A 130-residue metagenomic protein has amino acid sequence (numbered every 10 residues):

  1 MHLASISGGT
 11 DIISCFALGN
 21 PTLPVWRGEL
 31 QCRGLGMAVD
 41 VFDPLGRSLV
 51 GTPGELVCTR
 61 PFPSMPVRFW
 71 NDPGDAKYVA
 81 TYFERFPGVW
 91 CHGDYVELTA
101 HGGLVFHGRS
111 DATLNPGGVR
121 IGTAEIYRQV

Functional and structural regions predicted by a protein language model:
M1, I6-G9, L35, F69 (+2 more regions): Ligand-binding pocket scaffold of soluble enzyme catalytic domains
M1-W26, A38, G46: Gly/Ser/Thr-rich phosphate-binding loop
T10-S14, S48-L49, S64-P66, L98 (+2 more regions): Flexible loop/turn segments at secondary-structure boundaries
L23-E29, A80-E84: Short, P/G- and charge-enriched loop/turn segments at secondary-structure junctions
L30-G36, W90: Short coil-to-beta-strand transition motifs
G34, R47-F86, I121: Conserved ATP/PPi-binding loop(s) of AMP-dependent carboxylate-activating enzymes
F62, D75, A80, G88 (+1 more regions): AMP-binding/adenylate-forming catalytic core of the ANL superfamily
